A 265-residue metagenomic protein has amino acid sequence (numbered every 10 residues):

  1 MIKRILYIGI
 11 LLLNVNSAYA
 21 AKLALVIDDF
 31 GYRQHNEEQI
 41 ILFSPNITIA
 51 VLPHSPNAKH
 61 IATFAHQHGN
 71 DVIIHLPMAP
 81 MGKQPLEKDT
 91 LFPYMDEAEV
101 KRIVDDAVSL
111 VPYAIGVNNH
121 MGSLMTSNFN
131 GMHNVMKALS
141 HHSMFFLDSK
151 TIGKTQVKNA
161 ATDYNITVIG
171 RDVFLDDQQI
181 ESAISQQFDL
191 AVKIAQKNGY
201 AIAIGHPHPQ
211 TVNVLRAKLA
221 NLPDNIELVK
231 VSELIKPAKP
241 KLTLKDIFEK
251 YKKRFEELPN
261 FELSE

Functional and structural regions predicted by a protein language model:
I5-N14: Sec-dependent N-terminal signal peptides
Y19-Q84: Active-site beta->alpha N-cap acidic-glycine motif
K22-A24, N46-A50, D71-I73, I115-N118 (+3 more regions): Structural preference for beta-strand elements that scaffold enzyme active sites
L23-I27, K88-A98, D177-S182: Active-site mouth loops of central-metabolism enzymes
I61-F64, K154-D163, K239-I247: Glycine-rich, charge-decorated loop segments at or immediately adjacent to ligand/cofactor-binding or catalytic sites
A65-Y113: Substrate-binding cleft of extracellular glycoside hydrolase catalytic domains
E97-D189, I194-Q196, H206-E227, E233: Catalytic domains of cell-wall/extracellular-matrix polysaccharide-remodeling enzymes, centered on de-N-acetylation
P223-E265: C-terminal accessory extensions appended to soluble enzyme cores
